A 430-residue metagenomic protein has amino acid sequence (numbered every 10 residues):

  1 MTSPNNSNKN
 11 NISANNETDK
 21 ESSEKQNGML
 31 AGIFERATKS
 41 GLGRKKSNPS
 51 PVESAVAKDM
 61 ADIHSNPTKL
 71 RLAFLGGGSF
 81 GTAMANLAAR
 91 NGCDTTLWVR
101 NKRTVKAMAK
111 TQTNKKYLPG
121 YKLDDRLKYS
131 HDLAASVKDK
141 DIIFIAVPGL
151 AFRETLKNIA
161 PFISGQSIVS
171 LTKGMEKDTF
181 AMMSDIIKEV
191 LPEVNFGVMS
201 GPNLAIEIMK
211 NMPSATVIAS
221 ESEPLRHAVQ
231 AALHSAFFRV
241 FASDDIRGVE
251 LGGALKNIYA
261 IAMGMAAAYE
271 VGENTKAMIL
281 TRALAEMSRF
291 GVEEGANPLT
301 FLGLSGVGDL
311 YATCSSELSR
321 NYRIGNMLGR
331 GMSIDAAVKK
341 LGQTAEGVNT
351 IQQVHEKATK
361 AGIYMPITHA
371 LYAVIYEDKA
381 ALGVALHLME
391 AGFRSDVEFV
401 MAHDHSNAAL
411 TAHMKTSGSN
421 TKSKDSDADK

Functional and structural regions predicted by a protein language model:
D19, K25-S47, V52-A55, K256 (+3 more regions): NAD(P)-dependent Rossmann-like dehydrogenase/reductase catalytic/cofactor-binding core
G28-K46, P51-Y121, H131: NAD(P)+-binding Rossmann beta1-loop-alpha1 motif at the extreme N-terminus of oxidoreductases
P49, A151, F162, I186 (+2 more regions): Internal alpha-helical scaffold of NAD(P)-dependent oxidoreductase catalytic cores
P119-K128, P192-V194, A236-F238, I363: A short helix-to-beta-strand connector/capping loop
L123, Y129-K138, I142-P213, V229-A231: Rossmann-like NAD(P)(H) cofactor-binding subdomain of soluble oxidoreductases
S170, N195-S200, V240-D244, G303 (+1 more regions): General beta-strand structural signal in soluble alpha/beta enzymes
